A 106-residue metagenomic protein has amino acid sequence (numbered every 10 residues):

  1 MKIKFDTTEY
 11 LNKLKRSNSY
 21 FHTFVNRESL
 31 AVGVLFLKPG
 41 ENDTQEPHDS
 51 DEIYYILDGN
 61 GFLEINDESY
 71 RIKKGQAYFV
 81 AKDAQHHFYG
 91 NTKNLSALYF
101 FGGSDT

Functional and structural regions predicted by a protein language model:
M1-L30, T44: A short, N-terminal "cap"/entry segment at the start of jelly-roll beta-barrel domains of the cupin/DSBH fold
S17, K82-T106: Ligand-binding loop in jelly-roll beta-barrel domains
N18, G33-H48: Conserved short histidine dyad/triad with adjacent acidic residue
E28-L30, L35, E68-Y70: Well-ordered beta-strand scaffold positions
F36-L37, H48-L63: Short, conserved beta-strand element in jelly-roll/cupin
D43-Q45, L63-E64, V80, H86-T92: Short beta-strand His + acidic residue motifs that chelate non-heme Fe in jelly-roll/DSBH and cupin folds
I53, N60-F62, S69, Q85 (+1 more regions): Structural motif
D67-K82: Short acidic-glycine-tyrosine-enriched beta hairpin
